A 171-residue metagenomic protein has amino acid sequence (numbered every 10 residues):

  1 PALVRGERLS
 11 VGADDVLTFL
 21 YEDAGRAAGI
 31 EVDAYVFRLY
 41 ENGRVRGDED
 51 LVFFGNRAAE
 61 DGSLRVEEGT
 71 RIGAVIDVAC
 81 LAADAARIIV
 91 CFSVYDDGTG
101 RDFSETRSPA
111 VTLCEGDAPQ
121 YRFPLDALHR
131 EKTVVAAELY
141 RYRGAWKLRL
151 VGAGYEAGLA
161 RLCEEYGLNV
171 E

Functional and structural regions predicted by a protein language model:
P1-E171: Intrinsic-disorder/low-complexity signal
